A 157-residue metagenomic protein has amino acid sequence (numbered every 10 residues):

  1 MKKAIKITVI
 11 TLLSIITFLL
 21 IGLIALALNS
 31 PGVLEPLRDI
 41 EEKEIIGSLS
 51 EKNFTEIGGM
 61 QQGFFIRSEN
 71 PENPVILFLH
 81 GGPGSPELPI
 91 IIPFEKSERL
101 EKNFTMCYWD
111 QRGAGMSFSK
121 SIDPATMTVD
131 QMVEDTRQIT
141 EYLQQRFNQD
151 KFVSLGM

Functional and structural regions predicted by a protein language model:
A4-E35: N-terminal type II signal-anchor transmembrane helix that functions as the membrane-insertion/stop-transfer segment
A27-N53, F64: A domain-start/cap signature at the N-terminus of enzymes
E56-S68: A short loop-to-beta-strand scaffold at the N-terminal edge of the catalytic core in hydrolase folds
N73-G82: Short beta-strand element of the alpha/beta-hydrolase
P86-K96: The serine-hydrolase catalytic nucleophile loop
R99-F118: Conserved alpha/beta-hydrolase
Q131-K151: Conserved acidic catalytic loop of the alpha/beta-hydrolase fold
